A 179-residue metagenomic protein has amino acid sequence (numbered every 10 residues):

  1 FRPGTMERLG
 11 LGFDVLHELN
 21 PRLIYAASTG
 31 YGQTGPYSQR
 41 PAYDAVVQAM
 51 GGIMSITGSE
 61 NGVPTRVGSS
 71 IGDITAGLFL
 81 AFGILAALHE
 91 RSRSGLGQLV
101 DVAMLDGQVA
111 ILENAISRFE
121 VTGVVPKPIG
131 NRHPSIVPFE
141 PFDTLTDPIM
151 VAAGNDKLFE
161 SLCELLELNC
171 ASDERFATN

Functional and structural regions predicted by a protein language model:
F1-E7: Rossmann-like NAD(P)-binding element
R2, F13, F159: Generic structural marker for isolated residues within well-ordered, non-membrane alpha-helices of soluble domains
E7-G154: Active-site-adjacent "lid/gating" segments in soluble enzymes
V137-N179: Aromatic-enriched alpha-helical interface/lid elements that frame and gate functional surfaces
